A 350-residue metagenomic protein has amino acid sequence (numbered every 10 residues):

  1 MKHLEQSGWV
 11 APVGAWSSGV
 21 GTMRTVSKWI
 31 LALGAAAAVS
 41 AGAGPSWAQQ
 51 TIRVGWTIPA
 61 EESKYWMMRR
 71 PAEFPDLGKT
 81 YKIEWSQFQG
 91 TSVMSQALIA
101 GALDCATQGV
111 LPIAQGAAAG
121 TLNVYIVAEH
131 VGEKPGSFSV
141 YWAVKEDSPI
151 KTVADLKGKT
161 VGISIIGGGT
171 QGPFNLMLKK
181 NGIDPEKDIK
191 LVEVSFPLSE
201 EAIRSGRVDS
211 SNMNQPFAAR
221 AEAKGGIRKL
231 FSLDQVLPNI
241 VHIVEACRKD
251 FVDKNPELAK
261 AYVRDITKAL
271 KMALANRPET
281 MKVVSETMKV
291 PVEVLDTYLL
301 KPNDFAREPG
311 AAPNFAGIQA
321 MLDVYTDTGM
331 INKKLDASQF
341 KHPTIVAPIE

Functional and structural regions predicted by a protein language model:
E5-L33: Bacterial N-terminal signal peptides that target proteins for export
A35-A36, S46: Cleavable N-terminal signal peptides
G42-A48: Sec/Tat signal peptide C-region and signal peptidase I cleavage site
Q50-I183, K190-E193, D209-Q215, N239: Short, glycine-/small- and polar/acidic-enriched structural segments that line small-molecule recognition paths
E62-Y65, S95, I99, V110-I113 (+14 more regions): Extracytoplasmic/secreted envelope proteins and their assembly/folding machinery, especially bacterial periplasmic
L111, E186, P197-E286: Pocket-lining segment of extracytoplasmic ligand-binding domains
D253-M330: Secondary-structure end/capping motifs
L322-E350: Conserved C-terminal helix/tail region of periplasmic/extracytoplasmic solute-binding proteins
